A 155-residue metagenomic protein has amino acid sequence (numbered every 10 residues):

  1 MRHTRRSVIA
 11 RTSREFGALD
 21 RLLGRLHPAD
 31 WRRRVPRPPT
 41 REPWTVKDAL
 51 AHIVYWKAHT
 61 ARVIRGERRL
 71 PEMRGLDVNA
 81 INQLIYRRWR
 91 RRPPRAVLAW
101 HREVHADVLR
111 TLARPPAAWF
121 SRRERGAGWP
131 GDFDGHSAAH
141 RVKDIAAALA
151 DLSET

Functional and structural regions predicted by a protein language model:
M1-A10, A58-V104, A150-T155: Short, helix-capping/interhelical loops that line the mouth of catalytic, cofactor-, or ligand-binding pockets
R2-W31, V54-R65, G135, A139: Alpha-helical bundle segments that constitute or directly flank the non-heme di-iron/ferroxidase center
H3, L26, W44, W89-R92 (+1 more regions): Short coil/turn linker and secondary-structure boundary residues
R5, T12, E42-V46, I53 (+1 more regions): Hydrophobic alpha-helical segments and helix-packing faces
I9, S13, L50, V54 (+4 more regions): Short amphipathic alpha-helical segments with heptad-repeat character
F16-H27, K57-A61, R102-P116, V142 (+1 more regions): Structural signal for well-ordered, non-membrane alpha-helices
R33-A80, A117-T155: Short, contiguous alpha-helical
